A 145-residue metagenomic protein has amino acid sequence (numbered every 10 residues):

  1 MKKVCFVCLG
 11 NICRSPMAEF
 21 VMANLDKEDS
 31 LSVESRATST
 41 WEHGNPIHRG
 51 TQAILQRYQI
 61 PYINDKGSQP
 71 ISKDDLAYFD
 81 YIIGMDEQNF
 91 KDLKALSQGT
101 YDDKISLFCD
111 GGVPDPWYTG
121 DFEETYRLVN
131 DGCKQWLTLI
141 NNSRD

Functional and structural regions predicted by a protein language model:
M1-A77, T138-D145: Conserved active-site segments centered on acidic
S15, D86-E87: Helix N-cap/beta->alpha junction signal
Y81, E87-D145: Phosphate-binding/catalytic loops
